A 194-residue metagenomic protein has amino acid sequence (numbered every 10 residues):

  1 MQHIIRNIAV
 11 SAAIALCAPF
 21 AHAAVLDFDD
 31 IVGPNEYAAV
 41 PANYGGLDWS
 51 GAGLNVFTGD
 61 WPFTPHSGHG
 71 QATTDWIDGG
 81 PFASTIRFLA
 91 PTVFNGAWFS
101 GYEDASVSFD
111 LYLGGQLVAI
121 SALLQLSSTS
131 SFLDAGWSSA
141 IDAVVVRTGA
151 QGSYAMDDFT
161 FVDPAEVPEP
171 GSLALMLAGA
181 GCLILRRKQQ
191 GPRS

Functional and structural regions predicted by a protein language model:
Q2-A9: Bacterial N-terminal signal peptides that target proteins for export
S11-C17: Bacterial N-terminal signal peptides
P19-A23: Sec/Tat signal peptide C-region and signal peptidase I cleavage site
A24-P164: Surface-exposed, well-ordered secondary-structure segments
P168-R186: A short, hydrophobic C-terminal helix/tail in secreted or cell-surface proteins
Q190-S194: Short, charged juxtamembrane terminal tails flanking transmembrane helices
